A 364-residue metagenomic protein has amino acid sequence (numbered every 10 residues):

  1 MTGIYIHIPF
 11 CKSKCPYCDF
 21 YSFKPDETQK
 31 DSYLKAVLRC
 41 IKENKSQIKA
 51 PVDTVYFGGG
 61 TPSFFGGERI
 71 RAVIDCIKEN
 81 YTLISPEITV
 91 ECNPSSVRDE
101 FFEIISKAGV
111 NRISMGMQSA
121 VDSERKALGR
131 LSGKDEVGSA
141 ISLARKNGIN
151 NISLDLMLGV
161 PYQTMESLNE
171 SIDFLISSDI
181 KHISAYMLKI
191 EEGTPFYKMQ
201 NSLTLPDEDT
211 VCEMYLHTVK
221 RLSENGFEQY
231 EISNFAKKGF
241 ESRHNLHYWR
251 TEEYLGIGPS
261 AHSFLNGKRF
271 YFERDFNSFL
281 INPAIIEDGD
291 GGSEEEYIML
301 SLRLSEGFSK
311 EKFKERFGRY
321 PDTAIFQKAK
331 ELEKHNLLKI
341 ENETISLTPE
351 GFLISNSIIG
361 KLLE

Functional and structural regions predicted by a protein language model:
M1, S22-E43, D53-R319: C-terminal scaffold of the Radical SAM
M1-Y5, I48-P51, Y81, I354: N-terminal [4Fe-4S]-dependent radical SAM core
I6-I8, M117: Alpha/beta-hydrolase
P9-F20: Local cysteine-cluster metal-coordination motifs and their immediate loop/turn environment, predominantly Fe-S cluster
R319-E331: Short amphipathic alpha-helical interaction segments
E333-E343: A short, conserved structural fragment
T344-T348: Minor-groove-contacting beta-hairpin "wing" of winged helix-turn-helix DNA-binding domains
E350-E364: Short, amphipathic alpha-helical interaction segments positioned at domain boundaries
